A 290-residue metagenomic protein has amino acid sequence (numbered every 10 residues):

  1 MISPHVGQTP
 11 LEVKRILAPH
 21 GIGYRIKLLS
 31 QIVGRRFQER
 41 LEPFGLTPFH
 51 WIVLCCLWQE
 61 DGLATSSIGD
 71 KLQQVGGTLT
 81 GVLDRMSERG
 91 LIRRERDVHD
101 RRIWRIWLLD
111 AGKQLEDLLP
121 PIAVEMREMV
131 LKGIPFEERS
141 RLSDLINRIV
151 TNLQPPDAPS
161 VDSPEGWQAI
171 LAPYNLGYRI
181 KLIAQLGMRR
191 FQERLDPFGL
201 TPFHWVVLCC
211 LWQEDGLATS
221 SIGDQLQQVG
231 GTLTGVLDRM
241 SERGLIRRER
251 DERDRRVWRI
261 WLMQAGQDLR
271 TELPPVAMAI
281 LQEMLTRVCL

Functional and structural regions predicted by a protein language model:
M1-R15, F136-N175, L290: C-terminal regulatory/oligomerization modules of transcriptional regulators
S3-H20, I26, V53, I68 (+7 more regions): Intrinsically disordered, low-complexity linker/propeptide segments enriched in Ser/Thr/Gly/Pro and acidic residues
E12, T65, G76, I106-L108 (+5 more regions): Membrane-interacting alpha-helical segments
V13, F44, W104-W107, F198 (+2 more regions): Tyrosine-centered aromatic motifs in long, intrinsically disordered, low-complexity repeat arrays
A18-R36, A111, I122, L145-N152 (+3 more regions): C-terminal ligand-sensing/allosteric alpha-helical core of TetR-family HTH transcriptional regulators
Y24-K27, Q31, R35-T78, L83 (+6 more regions): N-terminal helix-turn-helix DNA-binding core of bacterial DNA-binding proteins
L28, I32, W58-Q59, K71 (+12 more regions): Alpha-helical structural segments
R85-N147, D238-L290: Charged, amphipathic alpha-helical coiled-coil/dimerization segments
